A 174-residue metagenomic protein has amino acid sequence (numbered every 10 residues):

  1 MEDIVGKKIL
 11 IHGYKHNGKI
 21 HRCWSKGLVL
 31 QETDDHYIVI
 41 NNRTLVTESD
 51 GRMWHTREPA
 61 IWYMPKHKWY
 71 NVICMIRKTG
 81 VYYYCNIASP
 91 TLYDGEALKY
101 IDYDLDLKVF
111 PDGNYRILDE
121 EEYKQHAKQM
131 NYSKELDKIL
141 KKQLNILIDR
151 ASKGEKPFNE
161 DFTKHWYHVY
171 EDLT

Functional and structural regions predicted by a protein language model:
M1-T56: Charge-rich, low-complexity N-terminal segments
R22-S25, T56-E58, K68-V72, Y100-D104: Short, surface-exposed coil-to-beta transition loops
E48-Y93: The feature represents the first ordered module of a protein
K68, A97-Y103, K138, K153 (+1 more regions): Extended soluble regions of mature proteins
R77-M130: Conserved, surface-exposed functional patches that form binding/active-site neighborhoods
G113, L136, L140-Q143: Internal alpha/beta core interface subdomains
Q143-T174: Cysteine/selenocysteine-centered motifs that mediate thiol-based redox chemistry or coordinate metal-sulfur cofactors
